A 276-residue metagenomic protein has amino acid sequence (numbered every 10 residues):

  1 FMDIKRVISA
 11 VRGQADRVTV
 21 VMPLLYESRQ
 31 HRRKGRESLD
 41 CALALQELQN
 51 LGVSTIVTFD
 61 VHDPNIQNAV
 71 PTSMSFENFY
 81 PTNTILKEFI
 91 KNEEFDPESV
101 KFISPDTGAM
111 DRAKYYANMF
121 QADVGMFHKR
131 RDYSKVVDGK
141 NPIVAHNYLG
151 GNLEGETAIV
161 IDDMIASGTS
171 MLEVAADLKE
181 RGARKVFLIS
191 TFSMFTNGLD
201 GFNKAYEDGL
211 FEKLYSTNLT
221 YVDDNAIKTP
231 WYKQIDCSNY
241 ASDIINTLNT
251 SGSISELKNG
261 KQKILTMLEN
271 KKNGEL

Functional and structural regions predicted by a protein language model:
F1-L276: PRPP-associated nucleotide enzymes
